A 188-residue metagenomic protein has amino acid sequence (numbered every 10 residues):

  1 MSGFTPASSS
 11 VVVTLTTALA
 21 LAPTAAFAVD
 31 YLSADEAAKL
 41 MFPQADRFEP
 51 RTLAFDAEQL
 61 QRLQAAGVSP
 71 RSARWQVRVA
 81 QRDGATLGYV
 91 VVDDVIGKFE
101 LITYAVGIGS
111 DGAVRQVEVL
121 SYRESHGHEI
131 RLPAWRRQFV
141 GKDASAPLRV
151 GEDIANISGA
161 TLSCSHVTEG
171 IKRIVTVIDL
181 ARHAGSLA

Functional and structural regions predicted by a protein language model:
S2-T14: Bacterial N-terminal signal peptides that target proteins for export
A26-I157, T161-S165, E169-A188: Flexible, solvent-exposed loop/hinge segments and secondary-structure transition points
